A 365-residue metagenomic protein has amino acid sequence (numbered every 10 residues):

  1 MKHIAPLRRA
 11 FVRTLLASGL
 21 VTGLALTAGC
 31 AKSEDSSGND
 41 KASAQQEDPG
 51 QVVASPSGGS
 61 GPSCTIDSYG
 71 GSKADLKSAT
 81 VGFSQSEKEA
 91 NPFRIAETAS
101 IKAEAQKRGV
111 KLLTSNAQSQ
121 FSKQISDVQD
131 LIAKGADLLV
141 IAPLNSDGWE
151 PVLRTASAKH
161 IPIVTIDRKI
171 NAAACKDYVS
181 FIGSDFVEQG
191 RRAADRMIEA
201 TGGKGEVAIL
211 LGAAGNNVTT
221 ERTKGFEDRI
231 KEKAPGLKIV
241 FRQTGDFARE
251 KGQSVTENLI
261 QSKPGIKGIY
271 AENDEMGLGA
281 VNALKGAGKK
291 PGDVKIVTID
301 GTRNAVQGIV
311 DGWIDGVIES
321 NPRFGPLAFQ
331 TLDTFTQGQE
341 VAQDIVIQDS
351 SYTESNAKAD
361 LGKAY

Functional and structural regions predicted by a protein language model:
K2-P6, A10-S18, C30-Y365: A residue-level marker of the well-folded mature domains of exported/periplasmic proteins
A25-G29: C-terminal motif of bacterial Sec signal peptides marking the signal peptidase cleavage site
